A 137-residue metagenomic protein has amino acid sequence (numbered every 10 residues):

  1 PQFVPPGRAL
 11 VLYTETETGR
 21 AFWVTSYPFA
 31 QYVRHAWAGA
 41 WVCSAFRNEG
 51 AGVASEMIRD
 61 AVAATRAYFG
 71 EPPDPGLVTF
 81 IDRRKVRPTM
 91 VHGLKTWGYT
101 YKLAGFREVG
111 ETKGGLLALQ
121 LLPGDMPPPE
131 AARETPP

Functional and structural regions predicted by a protein language model:
P1-K85, V91-P137: Non-catalytic substrate-recognition and accessory regions of acyl/acetyltransferase enzymes
